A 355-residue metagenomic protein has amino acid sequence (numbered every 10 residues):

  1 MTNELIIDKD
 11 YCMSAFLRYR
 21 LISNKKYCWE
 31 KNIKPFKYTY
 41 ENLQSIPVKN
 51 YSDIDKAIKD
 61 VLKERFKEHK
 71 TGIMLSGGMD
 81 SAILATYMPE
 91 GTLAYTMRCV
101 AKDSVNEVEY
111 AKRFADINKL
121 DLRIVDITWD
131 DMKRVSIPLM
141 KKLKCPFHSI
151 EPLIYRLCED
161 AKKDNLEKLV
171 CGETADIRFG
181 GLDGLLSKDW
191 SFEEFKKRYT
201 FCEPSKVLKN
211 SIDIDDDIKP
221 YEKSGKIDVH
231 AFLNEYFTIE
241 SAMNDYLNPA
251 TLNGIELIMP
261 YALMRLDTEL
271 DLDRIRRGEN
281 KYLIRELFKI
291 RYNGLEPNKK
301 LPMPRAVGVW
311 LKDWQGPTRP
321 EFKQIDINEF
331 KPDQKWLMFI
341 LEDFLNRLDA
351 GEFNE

Functional and structural regions predicted by a protein language model:
M1-K70, G351-E355: RNA-binding accessory domains that recognize and position tRNA/RNA substrates
T2-L5, D10-C12, C28-N42, A57 (+7 more regions): Hydrophobic transmembrane helix bundles of membrane-integrated enzymes that assemble and modify cell-envelope
I7-D10, Q324-E355: Acidic, carboxylate-rich catalytic segments that either coordinate divalent cations
Y51-I73, D160, D164, I239-A242 (+2 more regions): Phosphate/ATP-binding catalytic cores across multiple sugar-kinase/actin-like superfamilies, primarily ASKHA
E64, K70-N118, R123: ATP-dependent adenylation/pyrophosphate-handling site
V108-K142, K168-E173, K209-I218: A conserved beta-strand->alpha-helix junction
L169-W190, F232-N328: Mid-to-C-terminal catalytic subdomains of enzymes that bind/position adenosyl phosphate moieties or nucleic-acid
F179-N210: A mobile, often basic/glycine-rich helix-loop segment that functions as the active-site lid/recognition loop
